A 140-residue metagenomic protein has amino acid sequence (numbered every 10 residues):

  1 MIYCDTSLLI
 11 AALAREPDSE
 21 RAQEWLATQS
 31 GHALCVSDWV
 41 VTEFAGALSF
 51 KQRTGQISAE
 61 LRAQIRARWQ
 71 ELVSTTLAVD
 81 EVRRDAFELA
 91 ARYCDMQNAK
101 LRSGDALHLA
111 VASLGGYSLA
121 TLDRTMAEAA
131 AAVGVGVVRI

Functional and structural regions predicted by a protein language model:
M1, E71, L107-L109, S113-I140: Acidic, PIN/NYN-like endoribonuclease modules and their adjacent C-terminal/linker elements
M1-V40, K51-A67, A132-V138: Short, well-structured N-terminal submotif of metal-dependent ribonuclease cores
C4, V36, E81, S103-A106 (+1 more regions): Short beta-strand scaffold positions
G31-L34, A78, L114-S118: Short active-site oxyanion
D38, Q70-Q97: Acidic catalytic patch
R62-Q70, F87-E88, A106: Short, well-structured alpha-helical segments
